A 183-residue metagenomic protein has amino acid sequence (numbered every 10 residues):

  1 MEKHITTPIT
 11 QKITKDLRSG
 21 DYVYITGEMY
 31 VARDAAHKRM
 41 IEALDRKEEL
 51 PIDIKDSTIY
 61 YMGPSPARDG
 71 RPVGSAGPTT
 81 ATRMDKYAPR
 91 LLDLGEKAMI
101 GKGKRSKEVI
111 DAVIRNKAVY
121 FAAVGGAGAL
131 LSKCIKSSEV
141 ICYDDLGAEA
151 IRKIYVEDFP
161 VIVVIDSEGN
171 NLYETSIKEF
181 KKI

Functional and structural regions predicted by a protein language model:
M1, T26, I135-K136: Short acidic-glycine loop/turn motifs at beta-strand connectors
M1-I9: Short, structured beta-strand/loop micro-motifs enriched in basic residues and often containing a Trp
V31-A32, A36-F159: Feature captures the catalytic cores and cofactor-binding loops of soluble hydro-lyases/lyases that act on carboxylate
A88, V164-I183: Active-site/ligand-binding-proximal alpha/beta "capping" segment
